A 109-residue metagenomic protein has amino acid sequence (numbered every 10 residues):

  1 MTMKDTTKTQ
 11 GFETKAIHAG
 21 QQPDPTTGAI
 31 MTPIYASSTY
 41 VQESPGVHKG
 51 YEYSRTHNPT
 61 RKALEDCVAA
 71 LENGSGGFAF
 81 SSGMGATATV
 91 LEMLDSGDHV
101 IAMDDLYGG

Functional and structural regions predicted by a protein language model:
T2-N58, L64-C67: N-terminal "arm"/small-domain region of PLP-dependent enzymes with the aminotransferase-like
T39-A88, M93, D105, G109: Conserved N-terminal alpha-helix of the aminotransferase class I/II PLP-enzyme fold
G97: Phosphate-coordination loops involved in phosphoryl transfer and adenosine-cofactor binding
